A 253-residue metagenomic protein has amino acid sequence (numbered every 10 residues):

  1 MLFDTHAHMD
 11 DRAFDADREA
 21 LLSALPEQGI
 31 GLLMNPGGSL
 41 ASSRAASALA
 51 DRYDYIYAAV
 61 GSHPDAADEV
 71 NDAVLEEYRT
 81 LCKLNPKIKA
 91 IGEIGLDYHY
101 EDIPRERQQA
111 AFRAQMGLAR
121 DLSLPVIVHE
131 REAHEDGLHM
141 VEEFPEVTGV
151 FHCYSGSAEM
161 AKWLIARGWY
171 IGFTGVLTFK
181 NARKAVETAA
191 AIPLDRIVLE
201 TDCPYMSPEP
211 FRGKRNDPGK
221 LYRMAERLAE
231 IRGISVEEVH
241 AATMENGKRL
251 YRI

Functional and structural regions predicted by a protein language model:
M1-I253: Mid-domain alpha/beta scaffold segments of enzyme catalytic cores
